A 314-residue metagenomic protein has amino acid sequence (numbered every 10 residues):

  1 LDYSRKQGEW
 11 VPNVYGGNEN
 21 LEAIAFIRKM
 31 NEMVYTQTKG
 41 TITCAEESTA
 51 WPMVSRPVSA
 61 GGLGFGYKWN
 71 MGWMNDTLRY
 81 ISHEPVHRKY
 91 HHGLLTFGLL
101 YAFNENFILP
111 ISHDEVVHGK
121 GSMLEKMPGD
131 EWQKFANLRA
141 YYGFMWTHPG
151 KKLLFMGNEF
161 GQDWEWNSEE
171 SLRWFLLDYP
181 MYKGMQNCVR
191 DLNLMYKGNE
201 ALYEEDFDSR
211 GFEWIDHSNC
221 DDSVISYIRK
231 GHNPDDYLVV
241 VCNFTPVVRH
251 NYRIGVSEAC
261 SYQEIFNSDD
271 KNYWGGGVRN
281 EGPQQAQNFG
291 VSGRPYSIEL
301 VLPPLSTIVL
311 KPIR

Functional and structural regions predicted by a protein language model:
L1: Short acidic catalytic loops
S4-E169, K197-D269, W274-G277: Conserved alpha/beta catalytic core and glycan-binding cleft of carbohydrate-active enzymes
E19-R28, Q133-A136, P180-K183, N187 (+1 more regions): Aromatic- and glycine-enriched glycan-recognition loops and surfaces that form the carbohydrate-binding subsites
E165-R173, P180-M181: Amphipathic alpha-helical substructures
F175, G255-S257, V301-P303: A structural detector for beta-sheet-dominated domains
P180-L202: Catalytic cores of secreted or luminal carbohydrate-active enzymes
L192, Y262, L305: A residue-level signal for conserved active-site and pocket-lining positions in enzyme catalytic cores
E281-R314: C-terminal beta-strand-rich structural cap/linker in extracellular carbohydrate-active enzymes
